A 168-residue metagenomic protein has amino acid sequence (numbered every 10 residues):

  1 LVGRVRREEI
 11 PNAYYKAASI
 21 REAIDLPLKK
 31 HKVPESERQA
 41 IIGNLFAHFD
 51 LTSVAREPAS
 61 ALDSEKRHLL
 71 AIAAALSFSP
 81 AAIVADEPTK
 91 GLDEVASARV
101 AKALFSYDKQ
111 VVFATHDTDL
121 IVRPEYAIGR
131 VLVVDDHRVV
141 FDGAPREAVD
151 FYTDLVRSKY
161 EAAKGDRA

Functional and structural regions predicted by a protein language model:
E8, K16-K30: Q-loop/switch helix immediately C-terminal to the Walker
E37-V54: Conserved ABC ATPase "signature" region
P58-L62: Conserved ABC ATPase signature
I72, V100: Hydrophobic anchor residue at the start of the ABC signature
I83-E87: Catalytic Walker B motif of ABC-type/P-loop ATPase nucleotide-binding domains
A103-D117: Conserved catalytic loops of ABC-family nucleotide-binding domains
R138-E161: Conserved beta-strand-loop-alpha-helix hinge in the C-terminal portion of ABC ATPase nucleotide-binding domains
